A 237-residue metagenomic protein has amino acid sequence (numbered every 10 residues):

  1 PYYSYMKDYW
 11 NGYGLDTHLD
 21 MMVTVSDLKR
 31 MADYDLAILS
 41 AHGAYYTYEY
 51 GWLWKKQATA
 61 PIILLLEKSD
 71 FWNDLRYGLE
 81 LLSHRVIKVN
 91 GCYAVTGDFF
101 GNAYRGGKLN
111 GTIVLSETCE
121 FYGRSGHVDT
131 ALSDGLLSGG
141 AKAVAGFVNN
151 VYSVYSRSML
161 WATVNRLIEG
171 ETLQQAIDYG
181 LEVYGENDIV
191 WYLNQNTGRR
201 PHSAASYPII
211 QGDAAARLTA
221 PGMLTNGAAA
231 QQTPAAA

Functional and structural regions predicted by a protein language model:
P1-H84: A domain-level signal for caspase-like cysteine endopeptidase catalytic cores and their zymogen-processing architecture
D8, G12, D33, R76 (+7 more regions): Intrinsically disordered, low-complexity N-terminal regions enriched in serine/proline/glycine with scattered basic
Y46-A143: Cysteine protease catalytic core and zymogen-processing segment of caspase-like enzymes
E49, L79, F100, G198-R199 (+2 more regions): Residue-level detector of solvent-exposed, low-hydrophobicity positions
I113-G227: Active-site-proximal C-terminal subdomain of hydrolase catalytic domains
Q231-A237: Ser/Thr-rich, Proline-interspersed low-complexity disordered segments
